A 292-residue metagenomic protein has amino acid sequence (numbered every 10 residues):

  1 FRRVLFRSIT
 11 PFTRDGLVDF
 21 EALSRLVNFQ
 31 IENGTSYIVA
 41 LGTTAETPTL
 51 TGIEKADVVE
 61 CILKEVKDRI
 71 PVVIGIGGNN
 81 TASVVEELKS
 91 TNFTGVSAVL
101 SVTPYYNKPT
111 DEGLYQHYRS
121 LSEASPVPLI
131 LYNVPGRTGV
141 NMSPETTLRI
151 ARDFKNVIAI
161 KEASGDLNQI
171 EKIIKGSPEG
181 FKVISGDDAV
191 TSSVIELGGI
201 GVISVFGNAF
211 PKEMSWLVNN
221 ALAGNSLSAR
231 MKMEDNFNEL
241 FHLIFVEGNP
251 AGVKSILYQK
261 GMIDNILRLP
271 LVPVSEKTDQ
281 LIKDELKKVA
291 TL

Functional and structural regions predicted by a protein language model:
F1-L5: Short, small-residue-biased leader/transition segments that mark boundaries at the very start of proteins
F6-P11, N33-T35, T44, E196-G199 (+1 more regions): C-terminal alpha-helical cap/extension of soluble enzyme domains
R7-A22, L50, V72-A82, Y106-D111 (+1 more regions): Active-site mouth loops of central-metabolism enzymes
G16, Q30, I62, T91 (+6 more regions): Conserved, mostly hydrophobic/aromatic
S24-I38, V85-V99, Y118-P126, E145-I158: Alpha/beta enzyme core
T35-C61, I76-A82, S101-G113: Glycine-rich, proline-tolerant flexible connector loops at the mouths of alpha/beta enzymes
T49-I74, Y115-L131, S177: Alpha-helix-loop-beta-strand connector modules within alpha/beta enzyme cores
E123-A124, R137-F245: Catalytic alpha/beta core domains of metabolic enzymes, predominantly
